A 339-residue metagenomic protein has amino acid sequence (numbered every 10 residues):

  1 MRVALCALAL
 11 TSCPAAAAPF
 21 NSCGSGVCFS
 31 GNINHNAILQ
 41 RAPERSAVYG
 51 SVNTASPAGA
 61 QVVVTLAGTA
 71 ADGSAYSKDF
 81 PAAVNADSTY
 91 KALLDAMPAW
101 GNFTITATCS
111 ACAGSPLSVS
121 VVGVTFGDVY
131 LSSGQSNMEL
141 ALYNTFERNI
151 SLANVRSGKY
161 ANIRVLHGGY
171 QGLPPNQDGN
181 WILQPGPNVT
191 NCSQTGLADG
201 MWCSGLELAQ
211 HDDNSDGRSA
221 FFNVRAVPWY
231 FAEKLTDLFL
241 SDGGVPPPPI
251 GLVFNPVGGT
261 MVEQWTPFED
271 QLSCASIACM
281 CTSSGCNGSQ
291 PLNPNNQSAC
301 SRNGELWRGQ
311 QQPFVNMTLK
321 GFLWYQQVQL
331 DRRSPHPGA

Functional and structural regions predicted by a protein language model:
M1-A16: Cleavable N-terminal signal peptides of Sec/SRP-targeted secreted and luminal proteins
A18-A339: Cell-envelope and extracellular/periplasmic
